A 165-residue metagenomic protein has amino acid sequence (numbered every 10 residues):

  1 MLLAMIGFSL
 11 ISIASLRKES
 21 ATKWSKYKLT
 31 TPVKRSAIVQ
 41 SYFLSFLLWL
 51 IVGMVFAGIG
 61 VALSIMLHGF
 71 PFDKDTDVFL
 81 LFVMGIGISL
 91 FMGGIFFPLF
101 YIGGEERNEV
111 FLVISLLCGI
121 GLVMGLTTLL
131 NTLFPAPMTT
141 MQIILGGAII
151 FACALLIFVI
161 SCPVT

Functional and structural regions predicted by a protein language model:
M1-K23, S41-T165: Hydrophobic alpha-helical transmembrane segments of membrane proteins
L29-R35: Short helix-to-coil transition segments within interhelical loops that connect adjacent transmembrane helices
A37-V39: Alpha-helix N-cap/helix-start motif at helix boundaries, enriched for small hydrophobics
